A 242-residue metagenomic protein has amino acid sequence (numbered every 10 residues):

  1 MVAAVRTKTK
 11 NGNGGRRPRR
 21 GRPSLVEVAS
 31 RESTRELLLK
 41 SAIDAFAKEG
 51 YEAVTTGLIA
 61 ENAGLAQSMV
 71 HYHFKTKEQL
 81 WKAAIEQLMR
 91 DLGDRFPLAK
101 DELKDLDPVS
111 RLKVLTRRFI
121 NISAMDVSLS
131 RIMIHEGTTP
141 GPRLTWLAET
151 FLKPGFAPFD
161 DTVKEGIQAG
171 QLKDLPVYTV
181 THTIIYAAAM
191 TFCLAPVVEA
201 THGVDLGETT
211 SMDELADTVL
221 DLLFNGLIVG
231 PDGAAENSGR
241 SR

Functional and structural regions predicted by a protein language model:
M1-S33, D44, K100, P231-R242: N-terminal intrinsically disordered/low-complexity leader segments
A4-K8, K173-V197, E214-N225: Hydrophobic alpha-helical segments that form the core of small-molecule binding pockets and/or dimer interfaces
S33-L37, A45-Q79, A83: Helix-turn-helix
T56, E86-L92: Short, basic, alpha-helical segments at the C-terminal edge of helix-turn-helix-like DNA-binding modules
R90-P97, S110, M125, P142-Q168 (+2 more regions): Amphipathic alpha-helical packing segments from all-alpha helical-bundle domains
L98-L129, V177-I184, D213-A216, G233 (+2 more regions): Hydrophobic alpha-helical connector segments
A124-W146, A195-H202: Amphipathic alpha-helical segments used for helix-helix packing
G141, K153-T181, T201, L227-E236: Hydrophobic alpha-helical bundle segments that form small-molecule/ligand-binding pockets
